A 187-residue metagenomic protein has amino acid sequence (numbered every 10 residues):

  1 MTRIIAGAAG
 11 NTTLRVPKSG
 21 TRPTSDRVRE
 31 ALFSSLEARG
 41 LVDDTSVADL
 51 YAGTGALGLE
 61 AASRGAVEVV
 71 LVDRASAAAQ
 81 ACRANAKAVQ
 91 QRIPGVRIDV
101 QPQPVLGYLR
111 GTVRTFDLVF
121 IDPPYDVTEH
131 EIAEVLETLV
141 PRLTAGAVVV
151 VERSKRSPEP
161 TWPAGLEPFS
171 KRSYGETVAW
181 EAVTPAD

Functional and structural regions predicted by a protein language model:
M1-D187: Class I S-adenosyl-L-methionine-dependent methyltransferase catalytic core
